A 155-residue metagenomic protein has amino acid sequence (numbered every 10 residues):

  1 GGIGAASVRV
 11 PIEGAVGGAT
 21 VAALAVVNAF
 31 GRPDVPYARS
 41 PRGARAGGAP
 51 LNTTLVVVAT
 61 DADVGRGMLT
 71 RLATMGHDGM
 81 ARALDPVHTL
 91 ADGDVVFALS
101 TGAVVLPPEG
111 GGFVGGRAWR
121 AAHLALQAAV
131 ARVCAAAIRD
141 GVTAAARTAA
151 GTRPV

Functional and structural regions predicted by a protein language model:
G1-V155: A structural signal for small-residue-enriched, beta-sheet-centric alpha/beta enzyme cores and oligomeric scaffold folds
